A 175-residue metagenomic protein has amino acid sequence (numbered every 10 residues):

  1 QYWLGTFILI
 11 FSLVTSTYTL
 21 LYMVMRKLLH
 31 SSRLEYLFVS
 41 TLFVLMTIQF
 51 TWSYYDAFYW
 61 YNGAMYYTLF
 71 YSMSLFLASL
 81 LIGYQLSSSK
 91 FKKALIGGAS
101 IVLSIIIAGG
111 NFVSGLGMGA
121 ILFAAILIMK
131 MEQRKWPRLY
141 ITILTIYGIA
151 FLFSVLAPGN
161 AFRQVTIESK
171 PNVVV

Functional and structural regions predicted by a protein language model:
Q1-F7, T19, Y61, F112-V175: Transmembrane catalytic cores of multi-pass membrane glycosyltransferases and polysaccharide-assembly enzymes
I8-L34, F38, F76: Transmembrane-helix motifs of polytopic, lipid-linked glycan transferases
I8-S16, A64-L77, G119-F123: Membrane-embedded alpha-helical segments of multi-pass membrane proteins, especially the transmembrane helices
Y18, Y22, L75-L86, S100-S104 (+1 more regions): Hydrophobic transmembrane alpha-helices
Y22-E35, Y84-K92, M129-L139: Membrane-interface helix-boundary motifs at transmembrane edges
Y22-R26, I48-Y59, S154-R163: Juxtamembrane "helix-exit" motif on the non-cytosolic side of transmembrane helices
L37-I82: Membrane-interface micro-motifs in multi-pass membrane enzymes
A94-F112, M118: Membrane-interface alpha helices of multi-pass inner-membrane proteins
